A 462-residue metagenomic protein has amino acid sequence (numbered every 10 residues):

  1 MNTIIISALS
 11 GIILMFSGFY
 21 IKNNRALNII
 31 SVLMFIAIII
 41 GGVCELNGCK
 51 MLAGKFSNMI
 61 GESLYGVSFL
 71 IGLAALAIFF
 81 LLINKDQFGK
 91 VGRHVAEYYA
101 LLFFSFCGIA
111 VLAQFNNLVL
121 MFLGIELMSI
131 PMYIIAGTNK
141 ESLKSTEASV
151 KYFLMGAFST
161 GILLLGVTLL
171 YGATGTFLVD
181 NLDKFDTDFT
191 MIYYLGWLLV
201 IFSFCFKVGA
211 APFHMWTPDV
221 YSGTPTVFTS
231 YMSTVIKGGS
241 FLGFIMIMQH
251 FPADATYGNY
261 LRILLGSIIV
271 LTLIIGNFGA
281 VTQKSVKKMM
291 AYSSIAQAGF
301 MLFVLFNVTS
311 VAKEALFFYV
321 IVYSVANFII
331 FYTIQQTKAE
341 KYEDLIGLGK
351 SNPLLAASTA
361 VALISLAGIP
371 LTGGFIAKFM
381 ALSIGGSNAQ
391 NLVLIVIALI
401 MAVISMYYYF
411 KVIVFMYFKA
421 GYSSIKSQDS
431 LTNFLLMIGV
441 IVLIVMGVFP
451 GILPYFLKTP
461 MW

Functional and structural regions predicted by a protein language model:
M1-W462: Alpha-helical transmembrane segments of multi-pass membrane proteins predominantly involved in bioenergetics
